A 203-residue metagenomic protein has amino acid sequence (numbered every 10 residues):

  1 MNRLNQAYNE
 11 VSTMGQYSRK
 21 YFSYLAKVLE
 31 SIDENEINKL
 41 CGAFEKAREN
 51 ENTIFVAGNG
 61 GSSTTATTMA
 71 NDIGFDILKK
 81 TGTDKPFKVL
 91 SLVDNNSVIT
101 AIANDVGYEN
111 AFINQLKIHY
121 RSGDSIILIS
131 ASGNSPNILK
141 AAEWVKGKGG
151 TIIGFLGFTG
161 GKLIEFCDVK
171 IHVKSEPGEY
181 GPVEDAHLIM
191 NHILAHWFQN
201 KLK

Functional and structural regions predicted by a protein language model:
M1-I32: Generic N-terminal amphipathic, Lys/Arg-enriched alpha-helix
A7-V11, N52-T53, N59-S62: Glycine-rich phosphate/diphosphate-binding loops and the adjacent beta-loop-alpha structural elements that coordinate
M14, D33-E36, S62, K146: Residue-level recognition of alpha-helical structural elements
S18, I37-L40, A66: Hydrophobic packing residues in well-ordered alpha-helices of helical domains and bundles
V28, N50-E51, F166: Structured helix-beta-strand junction loops
I32-N50: A short, well-structured juxtamembrane/interface segment
F55, S62-K203: Glycine-rich phosphate-binding loops that contact phosphosugars or nucleotide phosphates
